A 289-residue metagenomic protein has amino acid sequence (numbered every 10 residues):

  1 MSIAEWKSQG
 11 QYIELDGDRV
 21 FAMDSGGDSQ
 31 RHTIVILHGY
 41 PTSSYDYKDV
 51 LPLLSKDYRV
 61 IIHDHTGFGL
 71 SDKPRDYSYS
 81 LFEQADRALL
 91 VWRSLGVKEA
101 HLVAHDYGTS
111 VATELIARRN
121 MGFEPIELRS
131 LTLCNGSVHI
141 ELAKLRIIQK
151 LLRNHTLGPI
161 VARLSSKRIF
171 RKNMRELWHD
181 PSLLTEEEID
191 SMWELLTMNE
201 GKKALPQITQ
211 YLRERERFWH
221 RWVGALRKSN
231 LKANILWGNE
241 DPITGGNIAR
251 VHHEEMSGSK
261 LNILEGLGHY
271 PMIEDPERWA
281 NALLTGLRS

Functional and structural regions predicted by a protein language model:
Q11-D16, M23-G27, I62-A104, A117 (+2 more regions): Active-site loop/oxyanion-hole signature of alpha/beta-hydrolase fold enzymes
D24-L70: Conserved HGGG/HGGXW glycine-rich cap/lid loop of the alpha/beta-hydrolase fold
L37-G39, H105, W237: The conserved beta1-alpha1 loop
K98-L142: Conserved hydrolase catalytic core segment
I140-E194, K203, Q207: Helix-rich cap/lid subdomain of alpha/beta-hydrolase
G201-E254: Conserved serine/cysteine hydrolase catalytic core
G246-A249, H253-H269: Catalytic histidine neighborhood in serine/cysteine hydrolases with alpha/beta-hydrolase-type architecture
L264-A280: Catalytic histidine-centered segment of alpha/beta-hydrolase-like enzymes
